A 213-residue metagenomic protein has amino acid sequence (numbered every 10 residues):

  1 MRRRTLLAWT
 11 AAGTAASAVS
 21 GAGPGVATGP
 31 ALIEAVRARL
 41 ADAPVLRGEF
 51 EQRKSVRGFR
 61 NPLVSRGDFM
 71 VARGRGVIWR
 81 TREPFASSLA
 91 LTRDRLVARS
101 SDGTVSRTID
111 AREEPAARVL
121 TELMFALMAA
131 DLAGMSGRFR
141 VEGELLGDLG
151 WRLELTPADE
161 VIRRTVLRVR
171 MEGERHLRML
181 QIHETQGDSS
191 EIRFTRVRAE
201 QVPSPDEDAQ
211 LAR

Functional and structural regions predicted by a protein language model:
R3-L7: N-terminal export leaders
T10-A22: Hydrophobic h-region of N-terminal signal peptides that target proteins for export in Gram-negative bacteria
G25-V26, L32, R37-V56, R60-P62 (+2 more regions): Flexible, processing/modification-adjacent segments and terminal tails in exported/periplasmic/extracellular proteins
P44-Q52, S65-F69, R75-W79: One face of beta-strands
R57-G58, F85-S87, V161-R163, E200: Short beta-strands and strand-coil junctions in structured, solvent-facing domains, enriched
D68-L120, D188-E191, R196: An acidic-aromatic
L132-R213: Gly/Pro-enriched, hydrophobic low-complexity segments that function as extracytoplasmic propeptides/linkers
